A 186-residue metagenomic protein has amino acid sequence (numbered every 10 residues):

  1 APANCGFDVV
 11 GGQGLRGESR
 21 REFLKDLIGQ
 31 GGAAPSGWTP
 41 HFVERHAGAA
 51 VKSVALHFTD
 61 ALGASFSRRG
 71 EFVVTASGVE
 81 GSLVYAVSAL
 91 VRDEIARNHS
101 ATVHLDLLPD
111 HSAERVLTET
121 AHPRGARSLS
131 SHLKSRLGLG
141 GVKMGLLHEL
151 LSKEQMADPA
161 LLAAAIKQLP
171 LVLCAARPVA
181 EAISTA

Functional and structural regions predicted by a protein language model:
P2-A76, V91: Mid-to-C-terminal "cap/lid" subdomains and adjacent gly/pro-rich loops that border and regulate access to redox
A55-A186: Residue-level recognition of phosphate/Mg2+-coordinating polar/acidic sites in nucleotide-handling active sites
